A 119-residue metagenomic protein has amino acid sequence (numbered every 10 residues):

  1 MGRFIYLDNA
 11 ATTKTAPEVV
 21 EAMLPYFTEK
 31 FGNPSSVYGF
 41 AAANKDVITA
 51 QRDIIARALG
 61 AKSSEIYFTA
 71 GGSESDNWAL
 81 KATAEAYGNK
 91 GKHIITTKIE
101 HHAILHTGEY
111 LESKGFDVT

Functional and structural regions predicted by a protein language model:
M1-T119: Pyridoxal 5′-phosphate
